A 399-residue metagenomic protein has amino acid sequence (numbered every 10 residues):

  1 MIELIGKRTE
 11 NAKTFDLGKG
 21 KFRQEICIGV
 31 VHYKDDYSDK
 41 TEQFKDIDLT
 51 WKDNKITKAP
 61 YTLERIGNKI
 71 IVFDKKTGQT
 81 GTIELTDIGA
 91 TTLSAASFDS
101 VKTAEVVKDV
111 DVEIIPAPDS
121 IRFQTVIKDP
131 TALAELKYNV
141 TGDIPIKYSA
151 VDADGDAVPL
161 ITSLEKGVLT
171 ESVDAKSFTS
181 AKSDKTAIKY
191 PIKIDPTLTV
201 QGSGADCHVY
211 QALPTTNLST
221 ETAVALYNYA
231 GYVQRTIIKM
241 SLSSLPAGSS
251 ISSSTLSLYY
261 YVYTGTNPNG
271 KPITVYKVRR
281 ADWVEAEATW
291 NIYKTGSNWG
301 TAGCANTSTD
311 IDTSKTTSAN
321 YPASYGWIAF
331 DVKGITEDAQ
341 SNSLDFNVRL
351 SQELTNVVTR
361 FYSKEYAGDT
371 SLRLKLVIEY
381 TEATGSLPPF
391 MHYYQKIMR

Functional and structural regions predicted by a protein language model:
M1-L198: Residues that cap or anchor secondary-structure elements
D119-T125, G231-P246, I328-F330: Short beta-strands within extracellular/lumenal beta-sheet-rich domains
I127-T131, V140-G142, S244, L258-V262 (+1 more regions): Beta-strand elements of well-folded, non-transmembrane domains
P130-E135, Y232-R235, L245-L256: Extended extracellular/luminal ectodomain segments enriched in beta-structured repeat modules
L136-G142, M240, S250-Y263, L376: A short beta-strand element within beta-rich, extracytoplasmic domains of secreted/secretory-pathway proteins
V173-K193, I335-G368, Y380-E382: Ser/Thr/Pro-rich, low-complexity mucin-like regions that serve as glycosylated stalks/linkers or repetitive adhesive
K193-S244, V262, R280, K294-G303 (+4 more regions): Flexible, small-residue-rich N-terminal segments that precede or flank a structured functional core
Y263-L344: Beta-strand-rich interaction/scaffold domains
